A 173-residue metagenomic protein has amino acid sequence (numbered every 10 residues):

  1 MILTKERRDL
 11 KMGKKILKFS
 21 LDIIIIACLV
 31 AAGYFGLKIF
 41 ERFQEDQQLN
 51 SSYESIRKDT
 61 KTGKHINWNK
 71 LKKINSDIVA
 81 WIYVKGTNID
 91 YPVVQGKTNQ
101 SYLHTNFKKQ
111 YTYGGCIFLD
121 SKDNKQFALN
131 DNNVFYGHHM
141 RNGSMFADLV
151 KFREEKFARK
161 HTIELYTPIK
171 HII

Functional and structural regions predicted by a protein language model:
M1-L17: N-terminal Lys/Arg-rich, disordered targeting/topogenic segments
I16-V30: Alpha-helical transmembrane segments
C28-I173: Solvent-exposed, non-transmembrane regions of membrane-associated and secreted proteins
